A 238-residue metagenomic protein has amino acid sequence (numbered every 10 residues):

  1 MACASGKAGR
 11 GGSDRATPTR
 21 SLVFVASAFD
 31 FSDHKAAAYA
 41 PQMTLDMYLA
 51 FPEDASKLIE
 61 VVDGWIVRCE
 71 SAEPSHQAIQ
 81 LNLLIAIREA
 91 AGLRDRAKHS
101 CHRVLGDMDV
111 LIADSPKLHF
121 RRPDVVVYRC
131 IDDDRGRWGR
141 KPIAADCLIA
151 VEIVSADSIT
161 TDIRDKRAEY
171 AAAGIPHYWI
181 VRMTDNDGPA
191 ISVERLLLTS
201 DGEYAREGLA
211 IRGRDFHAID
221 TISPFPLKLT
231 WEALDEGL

Functional and structural regions predicted by a protein language model:
A2-L238: Gly/Pro/Ser/Thr-rich low-complexity, intrinsically disordered segments predominantly at protein N-termini
